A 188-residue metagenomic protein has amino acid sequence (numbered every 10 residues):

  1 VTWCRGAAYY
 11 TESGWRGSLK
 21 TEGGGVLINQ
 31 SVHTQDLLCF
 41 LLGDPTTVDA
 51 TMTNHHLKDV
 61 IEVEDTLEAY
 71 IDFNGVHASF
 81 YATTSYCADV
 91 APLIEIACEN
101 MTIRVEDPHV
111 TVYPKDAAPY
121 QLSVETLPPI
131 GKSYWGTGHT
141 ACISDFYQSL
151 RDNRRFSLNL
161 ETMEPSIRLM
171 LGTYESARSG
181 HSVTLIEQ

Functional and structural regions predicted by a protein language model:
V1-V60, G180: Predominantly a Rossmann-like dinucleotide-binding segment in NAD(P)-dependent oxidoreductases
W15, H139, I143-Q148: C-terminal helix-to-coil terminal segments
G23-G25, I130-Y134, D152-F156: Active-site rim elements
Q30-H33, G138, L158-E161, P165: A generic structural signal for residues located within well-ordered alpha-helices of large catalytic or ligand-binding
T34-Q35, T140-S144, M170-L171: A general structural signal for well-ordered alpha-helical segments in protein cores
L57-E64, F73-A141, N159, E187: NAD(P)-dinucleotide binding in Rossmann-like oxidoreductases
Y147-Q188: C-terminal helix-rich "cap/oligomerization" subdomain common to oxidoreductases
